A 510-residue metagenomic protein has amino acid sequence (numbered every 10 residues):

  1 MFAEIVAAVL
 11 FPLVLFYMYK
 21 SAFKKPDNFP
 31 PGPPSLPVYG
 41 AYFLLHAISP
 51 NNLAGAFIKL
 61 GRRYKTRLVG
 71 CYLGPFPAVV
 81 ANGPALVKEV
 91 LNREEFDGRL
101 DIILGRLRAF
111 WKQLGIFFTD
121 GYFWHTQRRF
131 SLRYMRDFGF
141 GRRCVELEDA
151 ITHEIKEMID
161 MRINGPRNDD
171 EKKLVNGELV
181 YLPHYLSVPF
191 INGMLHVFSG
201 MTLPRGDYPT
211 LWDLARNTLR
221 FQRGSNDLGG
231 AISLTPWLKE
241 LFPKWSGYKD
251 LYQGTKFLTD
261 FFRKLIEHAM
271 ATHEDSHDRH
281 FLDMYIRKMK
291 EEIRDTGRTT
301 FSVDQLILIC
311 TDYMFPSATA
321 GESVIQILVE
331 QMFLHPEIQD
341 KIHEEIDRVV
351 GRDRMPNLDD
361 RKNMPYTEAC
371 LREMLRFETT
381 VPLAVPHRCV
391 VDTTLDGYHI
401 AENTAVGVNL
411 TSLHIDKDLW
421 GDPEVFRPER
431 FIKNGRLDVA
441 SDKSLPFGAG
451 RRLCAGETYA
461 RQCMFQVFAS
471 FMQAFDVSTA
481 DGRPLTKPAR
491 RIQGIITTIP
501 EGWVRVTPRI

Functional and structural regions predicted by a protein language model:
M1-F2, L10-L13, M284-R287, A405 (+1 more regions): C-terminal helix/juxtamembrane-tail motif
F2-K112, Y122, T126, T152-E154 (+2 more regions): N-terminal membrane-proximal hinge/A-helix region immediately C-terminal to the signal-anchor transmembrane segment
P31-G32, V80-V90, R99, T202-L211 (+2 more regions): Classical protein tyrosine phosphatase
F43-K65, F257-D260, P356-D396, K417 (+1 more regions): Conserved cytochrome P450 K-helix E-x-x-R motif and the immediately C-terminal K′/meander segment
D101-R108, R143-Q326, K341: Cytochrome P450 heme-thiolate monooxygenase catalytic core
T311, D396, K433-M464, R490-I492: Cytochrome P450 heme-thiolate "Cys pocket" and heme-binding signature region
P336-I338, E457-I495: Cytochrome P450 heme-binding "Cys pocket" and the immediately downstream C-terminal segment
V408-G435: Conserved cytochrome P450 K-helix/beta-meander segment immediately N-terminal to the heme-binding cysteine loop
